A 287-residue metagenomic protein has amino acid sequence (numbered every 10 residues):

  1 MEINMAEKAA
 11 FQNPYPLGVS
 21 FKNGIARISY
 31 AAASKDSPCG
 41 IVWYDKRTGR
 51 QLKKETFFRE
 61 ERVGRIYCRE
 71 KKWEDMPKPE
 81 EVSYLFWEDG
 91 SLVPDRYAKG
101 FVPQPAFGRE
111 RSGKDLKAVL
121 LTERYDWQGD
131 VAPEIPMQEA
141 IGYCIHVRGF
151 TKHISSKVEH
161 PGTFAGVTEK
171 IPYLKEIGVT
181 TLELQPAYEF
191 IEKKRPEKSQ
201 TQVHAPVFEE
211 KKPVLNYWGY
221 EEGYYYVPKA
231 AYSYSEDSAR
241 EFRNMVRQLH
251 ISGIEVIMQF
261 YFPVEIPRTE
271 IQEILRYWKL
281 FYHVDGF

Functional and structural regions predicted by a protein language model:
M1-I25, R50-K54, E61-H146, T151-E159: The feature marks proteins involved in alpha-glucan
A26-A33: Short edge beta-strand/loop segments characteristic of extracellular beta-sandwich folds
Y30, I145, L174, L184 (+2 more regions): Conserved, mostly hydrophobic/aromatic
W43-R50: Change "in extracellular beta-sheet-rich domains … of secreted and cell-surface proteins" to "in beta-sheet-rich domains
E134-E139, K175-E176, I251, L280: Extracellular/periplasmic catalytic domains that process cell-envelope and extracellular macromolecules
I141-Y143, L182-L184, V256-M258, F287: Hydrophobic faces of well-ordered beta-strands that scaffold small-molecule active sites in alpha/beta enzyme cores
S156-T163, R195-I251, V264-V284: Aromatic- and acidic-residue-enriched carbohydrate-binding clefts of CAZyme catalytic domains
E169-Y188: Catalytic domains of carbohydrate-active enzymes, especially glycoside hydrolases
